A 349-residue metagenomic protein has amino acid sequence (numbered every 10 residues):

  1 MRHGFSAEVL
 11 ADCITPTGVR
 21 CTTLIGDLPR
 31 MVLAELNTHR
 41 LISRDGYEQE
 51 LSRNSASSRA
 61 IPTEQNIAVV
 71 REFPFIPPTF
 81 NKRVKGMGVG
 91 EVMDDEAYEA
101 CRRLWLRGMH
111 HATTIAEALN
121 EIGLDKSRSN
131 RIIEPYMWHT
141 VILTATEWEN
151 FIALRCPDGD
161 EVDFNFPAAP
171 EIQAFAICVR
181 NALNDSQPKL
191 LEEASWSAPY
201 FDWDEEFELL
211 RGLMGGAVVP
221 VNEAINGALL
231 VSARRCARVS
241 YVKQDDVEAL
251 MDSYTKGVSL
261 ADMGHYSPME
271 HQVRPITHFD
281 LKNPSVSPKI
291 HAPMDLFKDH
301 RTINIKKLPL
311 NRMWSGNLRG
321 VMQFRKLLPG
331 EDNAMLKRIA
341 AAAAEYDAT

Functional and structural regions predicted by a protein language model:
M1-T349: A conserved ligand/cofactor-binding region detector
